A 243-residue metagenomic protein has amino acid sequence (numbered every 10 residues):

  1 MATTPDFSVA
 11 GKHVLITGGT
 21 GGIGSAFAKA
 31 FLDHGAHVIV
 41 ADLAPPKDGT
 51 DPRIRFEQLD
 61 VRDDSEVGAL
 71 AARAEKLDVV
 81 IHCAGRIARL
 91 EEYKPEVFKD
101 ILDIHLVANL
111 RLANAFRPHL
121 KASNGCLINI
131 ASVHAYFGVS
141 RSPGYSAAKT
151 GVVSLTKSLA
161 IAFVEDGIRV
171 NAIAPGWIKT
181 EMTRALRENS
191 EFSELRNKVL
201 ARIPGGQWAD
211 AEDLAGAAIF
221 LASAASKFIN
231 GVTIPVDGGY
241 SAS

Functional and structural regions predicted by a protein language model:
T20-G21: Conserved glycine-rich cofactor-binding loop
A72, I104-A122, A160-I161, E165 (+1 more regions): Amphipathic alpha-helical dimer-interface segment in Rossmann-like NAD(P)H-dependent oxidoreductases
G85-D100, R141-G144, R184-E188: Conserved mid-core segment of classical short-chain dehydrogenase/reductases
K94-L110, I128, V152, G205: Catalytic Tyr-X3-Lys loop
L110, Q207-V236, S241-A242: C-terminal substrate-recognition "lid" of short-chain dehydrogenase/reductases
A113, A148, T156: Active-site helix of classical SDR
S132: Residue(s) in the substrate-gating loop at a strand-loop-helix junction that position the organic substrate next
V164, R169, I229-G231: Short, small/polar-rich loop/turn modules that mediate ligand/substrate recognition or access, typified
